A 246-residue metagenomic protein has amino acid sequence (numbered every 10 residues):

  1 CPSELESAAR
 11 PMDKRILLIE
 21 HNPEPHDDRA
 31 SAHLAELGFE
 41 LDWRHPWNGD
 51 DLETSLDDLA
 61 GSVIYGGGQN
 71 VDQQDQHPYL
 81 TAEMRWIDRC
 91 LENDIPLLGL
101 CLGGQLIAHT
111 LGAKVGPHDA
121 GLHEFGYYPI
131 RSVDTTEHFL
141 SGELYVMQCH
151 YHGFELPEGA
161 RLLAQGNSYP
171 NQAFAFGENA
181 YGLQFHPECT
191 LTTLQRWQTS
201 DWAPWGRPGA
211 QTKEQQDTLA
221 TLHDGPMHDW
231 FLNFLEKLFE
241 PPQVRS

Functional and structural regions predicted by a protein language model:
D13-L17: Extreme N-terminal starter segment of soluble prokaryotic enzymes
L18-P25: N-terminal, positively charged, Ser/Thr/Ala/Gly-biased leader segments that form transit/presequence-like amphipathic
A32-L98: Flexible gly/pro-rich beta->alpha loop and the following alpha-helix that scaffold active-site loops
C90-K114: Catalytic nucleophile loop
L111-T192: Pocket-forming structural segment of enzyme catalytic cores
T190-S246: Acyltransferase
